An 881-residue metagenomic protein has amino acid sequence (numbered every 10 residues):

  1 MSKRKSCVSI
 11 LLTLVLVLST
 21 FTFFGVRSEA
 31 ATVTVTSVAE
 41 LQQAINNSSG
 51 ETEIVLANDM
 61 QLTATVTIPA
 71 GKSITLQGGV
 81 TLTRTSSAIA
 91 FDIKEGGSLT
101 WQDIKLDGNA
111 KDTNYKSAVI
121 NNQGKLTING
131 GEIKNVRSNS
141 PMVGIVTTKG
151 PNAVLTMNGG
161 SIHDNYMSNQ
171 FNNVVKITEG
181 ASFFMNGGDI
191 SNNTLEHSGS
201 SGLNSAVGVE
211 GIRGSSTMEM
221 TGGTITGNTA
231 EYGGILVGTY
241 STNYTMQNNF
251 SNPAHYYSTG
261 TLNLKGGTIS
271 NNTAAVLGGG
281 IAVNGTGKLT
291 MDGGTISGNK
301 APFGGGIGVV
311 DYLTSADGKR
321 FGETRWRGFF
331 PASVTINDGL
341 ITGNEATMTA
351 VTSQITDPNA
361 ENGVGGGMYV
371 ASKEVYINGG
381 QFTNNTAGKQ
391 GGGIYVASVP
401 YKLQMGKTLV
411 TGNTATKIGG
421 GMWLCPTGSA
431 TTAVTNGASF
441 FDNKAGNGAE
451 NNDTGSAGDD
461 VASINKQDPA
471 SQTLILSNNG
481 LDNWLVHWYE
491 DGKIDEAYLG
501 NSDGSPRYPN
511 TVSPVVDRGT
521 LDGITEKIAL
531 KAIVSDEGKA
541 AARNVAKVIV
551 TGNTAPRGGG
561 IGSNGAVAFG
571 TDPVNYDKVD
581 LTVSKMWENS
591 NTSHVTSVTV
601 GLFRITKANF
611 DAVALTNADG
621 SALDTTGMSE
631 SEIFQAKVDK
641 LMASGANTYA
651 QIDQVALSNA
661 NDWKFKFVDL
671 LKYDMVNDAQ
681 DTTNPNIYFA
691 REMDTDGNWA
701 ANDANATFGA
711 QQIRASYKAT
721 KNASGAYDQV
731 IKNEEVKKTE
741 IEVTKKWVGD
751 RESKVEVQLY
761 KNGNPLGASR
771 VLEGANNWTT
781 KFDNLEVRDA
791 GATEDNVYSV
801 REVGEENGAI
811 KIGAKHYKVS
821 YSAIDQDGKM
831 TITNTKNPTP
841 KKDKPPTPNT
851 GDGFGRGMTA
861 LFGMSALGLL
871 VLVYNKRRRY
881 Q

Functional and structural regions predicted by a protein language model:
M1-L11: Bacterial N-terminal signal peptides that target proteins for export
K3, V26-S48: N-terminal capping/linker segments that flank leucine-rich repeat
L11-F23: Bacterial N-terminal signal peptides
L16, I225-G227, T259, I269 (+7 more regions): Solvent-exposed loop/turn and edge beta-strand elements of beta-rich ligand-binding domains
T20-V33, P848-F854: Sec-dependent signal peptide cleavage junction
V38-Q42, T52-S73, G79-S87: N-terminal extracellular ligand-recognition/capping segment immediately after the signal peptide
I68-T75, F91-A110, A118-R137, M142-M167 (+11 more regions): Surface-exposed loop/turn motifs in large extracellular/passenger domains
